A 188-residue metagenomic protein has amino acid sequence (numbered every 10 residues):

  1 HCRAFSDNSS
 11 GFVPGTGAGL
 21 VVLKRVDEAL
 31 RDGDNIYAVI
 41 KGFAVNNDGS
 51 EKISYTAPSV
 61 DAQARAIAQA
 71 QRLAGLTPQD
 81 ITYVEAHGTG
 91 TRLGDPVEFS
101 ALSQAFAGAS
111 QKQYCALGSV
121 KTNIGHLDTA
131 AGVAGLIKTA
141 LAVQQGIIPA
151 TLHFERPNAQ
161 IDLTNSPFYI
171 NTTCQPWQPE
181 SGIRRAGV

Functional and structural regions predicted by a protein language model:
H1-V188: Condensing-enzyme catalytic core of the thiolase-fold
